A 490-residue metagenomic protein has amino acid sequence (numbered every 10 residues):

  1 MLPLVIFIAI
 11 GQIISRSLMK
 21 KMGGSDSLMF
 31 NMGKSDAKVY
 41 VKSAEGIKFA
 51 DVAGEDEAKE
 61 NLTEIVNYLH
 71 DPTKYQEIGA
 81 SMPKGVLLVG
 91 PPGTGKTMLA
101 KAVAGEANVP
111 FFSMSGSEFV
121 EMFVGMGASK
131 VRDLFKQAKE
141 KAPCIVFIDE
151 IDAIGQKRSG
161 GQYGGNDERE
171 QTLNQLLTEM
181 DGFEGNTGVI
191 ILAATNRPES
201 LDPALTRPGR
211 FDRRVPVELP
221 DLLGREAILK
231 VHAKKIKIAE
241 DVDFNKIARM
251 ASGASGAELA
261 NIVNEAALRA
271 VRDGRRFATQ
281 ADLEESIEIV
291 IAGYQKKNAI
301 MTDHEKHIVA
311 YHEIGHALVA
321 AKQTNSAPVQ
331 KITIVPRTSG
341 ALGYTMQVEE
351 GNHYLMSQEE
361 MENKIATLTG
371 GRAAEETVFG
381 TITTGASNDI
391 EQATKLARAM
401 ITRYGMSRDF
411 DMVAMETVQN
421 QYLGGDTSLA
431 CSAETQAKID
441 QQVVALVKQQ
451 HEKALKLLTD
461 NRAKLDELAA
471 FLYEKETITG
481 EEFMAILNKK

Functional and structural regions predicted by a protein language model:
M1-S43, M400, Y422-G424: Long amphipathic alpha-helical segments used for membrane anchoring, targeting, substrate engagement, or oligomerization
I10-Q12, R16, R272, I289-K296: Hydrophobic alpha-helical transmembrane segments of multi-pass inner membrane proteins, especially in bacterial systems
L18-G24, K74, V146-F147, I151 (+5 more regions): Proline-centered turn/helix-capping motifs that create local helix->coil transitions or kinks
K34-K42, G105-P110, D152, N196 (+4 more regions): Flexible hinge/switch segments at interdomain interfaces of large molecular machines
A37-A248, A254, A266: Walker A/P-loop NTP-binding motif of AAA+ ATPase domains
P83, K306-A310, A317-K490: Soluble catalytic regions of large protease machineries
E184, P203-A204, V217-E284, G293-K296 (+3 more regions): Conserved C-terminal "switch" segment of AAA+ ATPases
K297-I308: Short pre-active-site segment immediately N-terminal to the catalytic Zn-binding motif
